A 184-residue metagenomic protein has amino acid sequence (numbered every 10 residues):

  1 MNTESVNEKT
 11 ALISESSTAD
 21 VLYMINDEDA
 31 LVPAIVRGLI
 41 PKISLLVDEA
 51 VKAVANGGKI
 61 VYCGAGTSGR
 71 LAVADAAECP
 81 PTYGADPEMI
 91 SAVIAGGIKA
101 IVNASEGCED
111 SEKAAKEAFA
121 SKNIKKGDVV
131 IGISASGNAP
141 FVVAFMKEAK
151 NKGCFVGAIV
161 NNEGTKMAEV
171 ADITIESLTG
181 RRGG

Functional and structural regions predicted by a protein language model:
M1-I35: Cofactor-/ligand-binding subdomain signature composed of acidic, glycine-rich, tryptophan-containing flexible loops
I13-S17, K42, G107-A114: Short secondary-structure boundary/capping elements
E28, N56-G57, V170: Structured helix-beta-strand junction loops
E28-G38, A104, V129-G132: Short, basic, glycine/proline-bearing loop/turn elements
I35, I43, M167-A168: Flexible, glycine/charged-enriched surface loops at secondary-structure junctions
G38-N56: A short, well-structured juxtamembrane/interface segment
V61-G184: Glycine-rich phosphate-binding loops that contact phosphosugars or nucleotide phosphates
